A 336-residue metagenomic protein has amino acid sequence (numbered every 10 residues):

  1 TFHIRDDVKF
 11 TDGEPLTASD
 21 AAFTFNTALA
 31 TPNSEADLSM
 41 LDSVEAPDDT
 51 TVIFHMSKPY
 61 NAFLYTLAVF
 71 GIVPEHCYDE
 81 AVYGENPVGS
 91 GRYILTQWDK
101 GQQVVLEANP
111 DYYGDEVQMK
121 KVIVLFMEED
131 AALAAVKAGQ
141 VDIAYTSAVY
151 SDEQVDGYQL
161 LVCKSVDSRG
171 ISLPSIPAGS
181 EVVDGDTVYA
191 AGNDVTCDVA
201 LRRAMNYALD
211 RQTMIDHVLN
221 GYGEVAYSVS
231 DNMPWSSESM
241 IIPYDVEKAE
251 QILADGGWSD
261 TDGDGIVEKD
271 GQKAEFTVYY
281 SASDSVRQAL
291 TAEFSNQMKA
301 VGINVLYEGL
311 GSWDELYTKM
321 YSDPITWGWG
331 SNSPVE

Functional and structural regions predicted by a protein language model:
T1-T31, A135, V195: Aromatic- and charge-enriched surface segment that lines or borders ligand/interaction sites
F2-H3, V52-F54, G91-T96, V104-V105 (+3 more regions): Short, well-ordered beta-strand elements
H3, S34-C77, Q97: Surface-exposed binding/hinge segments that line and control ligand-binding clefts or catalytic entry sites
P59, T66-V117, K121, D130-A131 (+3 more regions): Gly/Pro-rich hinge or "lid" segments in bacterial periplasmic/extracellular proteins
E107-P110, D167-L201, A208, H217: A bilobed periplasmic-binding-protein/Venus flytrap-type ligand-binding module shared by bacterial periplasmic
P110-Q154, N304-L306: Ligand-site clamp/hinge motif
K164-T187, D314-E336: Acidic-aromatic pocket-rim loops
G192-N296: Append "and occasionally in soluble cytosolic enzymes with long acidic Gly/Pro-rich linkers
